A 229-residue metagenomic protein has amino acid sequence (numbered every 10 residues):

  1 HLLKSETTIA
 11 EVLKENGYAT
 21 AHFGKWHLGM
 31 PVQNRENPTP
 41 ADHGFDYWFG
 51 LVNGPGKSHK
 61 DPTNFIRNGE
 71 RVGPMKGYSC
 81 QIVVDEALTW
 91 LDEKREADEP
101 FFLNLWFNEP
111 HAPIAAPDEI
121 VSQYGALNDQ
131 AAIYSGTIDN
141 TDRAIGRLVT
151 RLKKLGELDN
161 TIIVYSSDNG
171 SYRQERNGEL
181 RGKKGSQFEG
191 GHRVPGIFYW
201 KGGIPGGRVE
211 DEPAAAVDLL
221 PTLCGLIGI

Functional and structural regions predicted by a protein language model:
H1-I229: Formylglycine-dependent sulfatase
